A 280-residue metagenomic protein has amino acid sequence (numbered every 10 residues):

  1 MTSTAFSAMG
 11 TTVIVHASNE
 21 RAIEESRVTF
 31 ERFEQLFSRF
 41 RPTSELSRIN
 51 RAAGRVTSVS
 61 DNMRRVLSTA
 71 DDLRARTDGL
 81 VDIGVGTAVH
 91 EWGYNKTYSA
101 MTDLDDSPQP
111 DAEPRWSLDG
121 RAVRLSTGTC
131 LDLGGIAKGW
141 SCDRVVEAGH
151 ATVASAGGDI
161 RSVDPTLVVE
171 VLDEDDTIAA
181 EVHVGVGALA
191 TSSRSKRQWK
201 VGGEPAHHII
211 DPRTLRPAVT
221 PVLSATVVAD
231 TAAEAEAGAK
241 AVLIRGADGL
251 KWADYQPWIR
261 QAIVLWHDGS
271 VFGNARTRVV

Functional and structural regions predicted by a protein language model:
M1-V280: Mature catalytic core of soluble alpha/beta enzymes
